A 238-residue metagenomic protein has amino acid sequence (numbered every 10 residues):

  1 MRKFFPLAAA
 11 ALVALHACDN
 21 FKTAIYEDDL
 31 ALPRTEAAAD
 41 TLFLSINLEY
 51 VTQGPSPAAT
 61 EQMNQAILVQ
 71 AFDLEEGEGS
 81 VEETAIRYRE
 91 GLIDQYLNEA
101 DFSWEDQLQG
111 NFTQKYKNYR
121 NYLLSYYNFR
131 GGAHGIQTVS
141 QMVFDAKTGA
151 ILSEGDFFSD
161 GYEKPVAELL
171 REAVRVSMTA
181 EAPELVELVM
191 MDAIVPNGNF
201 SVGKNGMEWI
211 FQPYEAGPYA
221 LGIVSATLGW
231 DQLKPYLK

Functional and structural regions predicted by a protein language model:
M1-C18: Sec-dependent bacterial lipoprotein signal peptides
C18-K238: Compositionally biased intrinsically disordered regions enriched in Thr/Gly
